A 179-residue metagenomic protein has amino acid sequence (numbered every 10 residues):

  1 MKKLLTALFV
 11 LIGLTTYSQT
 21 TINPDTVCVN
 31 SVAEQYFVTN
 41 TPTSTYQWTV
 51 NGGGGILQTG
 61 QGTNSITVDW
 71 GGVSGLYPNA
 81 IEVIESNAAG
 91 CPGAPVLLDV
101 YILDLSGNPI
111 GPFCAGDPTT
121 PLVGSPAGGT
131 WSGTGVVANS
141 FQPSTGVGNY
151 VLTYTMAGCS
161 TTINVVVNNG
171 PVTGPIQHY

Functional and structural regions predicted by a protein language model:
M1-T21: Bacterial Sec-dependent N-terminal signal peptides
S18-T43, T49-Y179: Proline- and Ser/Thr-rich low-complexity, intrinsically disordered segments
